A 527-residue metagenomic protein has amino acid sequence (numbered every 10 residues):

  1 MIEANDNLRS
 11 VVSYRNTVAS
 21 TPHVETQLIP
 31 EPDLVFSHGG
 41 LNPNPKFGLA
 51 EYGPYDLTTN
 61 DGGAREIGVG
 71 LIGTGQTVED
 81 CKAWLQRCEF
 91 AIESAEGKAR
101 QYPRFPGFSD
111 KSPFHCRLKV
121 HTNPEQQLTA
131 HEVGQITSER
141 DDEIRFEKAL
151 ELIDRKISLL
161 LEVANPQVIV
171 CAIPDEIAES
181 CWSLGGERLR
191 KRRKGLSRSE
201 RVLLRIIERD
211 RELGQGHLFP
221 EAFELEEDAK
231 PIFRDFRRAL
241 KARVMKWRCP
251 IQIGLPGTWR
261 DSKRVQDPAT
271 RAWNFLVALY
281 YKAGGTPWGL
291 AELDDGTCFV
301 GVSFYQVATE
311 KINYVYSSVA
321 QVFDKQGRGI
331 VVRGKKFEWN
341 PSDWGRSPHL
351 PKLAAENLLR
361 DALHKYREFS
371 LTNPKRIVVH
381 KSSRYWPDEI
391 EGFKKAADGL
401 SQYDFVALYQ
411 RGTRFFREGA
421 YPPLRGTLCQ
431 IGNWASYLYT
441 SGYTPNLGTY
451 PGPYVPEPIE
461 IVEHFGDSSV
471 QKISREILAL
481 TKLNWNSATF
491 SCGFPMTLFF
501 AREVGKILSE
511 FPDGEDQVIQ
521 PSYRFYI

Functional and structural regions predicted by a protein language model:
M1-I2, L400: Intrinsic structural disorder
I2-P250, P256, W344-P348, S522-I527: Extended, highly charged clamp/arch subdomains and adjacent linkers that form or line substrate-binding channels
F105, K111, R117-L118, E162-N165 (+3 more regions): Long, contiguous domain-sized segments
